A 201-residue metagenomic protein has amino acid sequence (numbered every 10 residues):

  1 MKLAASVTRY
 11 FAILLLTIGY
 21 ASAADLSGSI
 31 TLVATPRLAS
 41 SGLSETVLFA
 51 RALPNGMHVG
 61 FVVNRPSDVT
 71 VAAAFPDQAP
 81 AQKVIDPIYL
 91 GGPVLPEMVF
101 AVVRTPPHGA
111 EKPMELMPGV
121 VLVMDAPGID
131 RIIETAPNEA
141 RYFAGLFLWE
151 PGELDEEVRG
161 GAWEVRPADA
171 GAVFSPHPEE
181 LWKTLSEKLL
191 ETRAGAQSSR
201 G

Functional and structural regions predicted by a protein language model:
M1-S6: N-terminal secretory signal peptides that target proteins for export/translocation
T8-G19: Bacterial N-terminal signal peptides
A23-G201: A short aromatic-anchored loop/beta-hairpin motif
